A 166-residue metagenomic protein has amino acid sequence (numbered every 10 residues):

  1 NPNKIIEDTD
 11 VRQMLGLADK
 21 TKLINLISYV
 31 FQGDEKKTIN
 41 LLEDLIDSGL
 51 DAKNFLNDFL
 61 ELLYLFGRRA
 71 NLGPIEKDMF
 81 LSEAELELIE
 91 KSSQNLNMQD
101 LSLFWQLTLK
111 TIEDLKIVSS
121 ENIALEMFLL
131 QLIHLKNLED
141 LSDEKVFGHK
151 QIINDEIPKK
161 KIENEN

Functional and structural regions predicted by a protein language model:
N1-N154: Extended, largely alpha-helical regulatory/partner-binding modules appended to the mid-to-C-terminal parts
G148-N166: Acidic, low-complexity intrinsically disordered tails
